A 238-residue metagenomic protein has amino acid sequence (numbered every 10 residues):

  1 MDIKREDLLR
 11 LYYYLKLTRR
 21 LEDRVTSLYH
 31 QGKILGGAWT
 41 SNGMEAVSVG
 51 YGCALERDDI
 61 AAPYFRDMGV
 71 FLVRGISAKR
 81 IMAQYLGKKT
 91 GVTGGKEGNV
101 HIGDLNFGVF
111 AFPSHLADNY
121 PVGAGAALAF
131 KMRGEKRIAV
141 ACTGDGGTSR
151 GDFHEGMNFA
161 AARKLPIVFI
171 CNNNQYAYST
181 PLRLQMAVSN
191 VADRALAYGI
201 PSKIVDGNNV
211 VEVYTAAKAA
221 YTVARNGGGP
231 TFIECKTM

Functional and structural regions predicted by a protein language model:
I3-L15: Positively charged, low-complexity intrinsically disordered leader regions
R10, R20, E155, E212-T215: Generic recognition of stable, solvent-exposed alpha-helical segments in well-folded globular domains
Y13-Y29: N-terminal glycine-rich anion-binding loops that anchor highly charged ligand groups
D23-S27, K33-R163, P181-A187, A192 (+1 more regions): Cofactor-binding active-site loop characterized by glycine-rich and histidine/acidic residues
C142, F169-I170: Residue-level marker for buried hydrophobic side chains located in beta-strands that build the well-ordered beta-sheet
L165-P166, G228: Loop/turn elements at helix/coil->beta-strand transitions in domains of secreted/extracellular proteins
N172-M238: Thiamine diphosphate
